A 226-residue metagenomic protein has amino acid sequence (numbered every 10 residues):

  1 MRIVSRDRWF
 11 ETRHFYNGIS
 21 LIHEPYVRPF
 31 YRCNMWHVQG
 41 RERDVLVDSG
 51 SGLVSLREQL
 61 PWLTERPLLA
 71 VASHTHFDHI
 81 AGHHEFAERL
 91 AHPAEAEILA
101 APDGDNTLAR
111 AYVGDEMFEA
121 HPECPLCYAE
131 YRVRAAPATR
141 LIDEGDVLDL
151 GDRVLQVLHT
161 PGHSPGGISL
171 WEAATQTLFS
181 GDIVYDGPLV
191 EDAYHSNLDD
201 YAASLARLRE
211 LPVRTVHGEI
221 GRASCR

Functional and structural regions predicted by a protein language model:
M1-R8: Basic/polar N-terminal segments that are highly enriched at the extreme N-terminus, encompassing both cleavable
R8-W62, S169-G181, Y185: Conserved beta-strand hairpin/beta-sheet module of binuclear metal-dependent hydrolase folds, prominently
Y16-H23, L126-Y131, G151-R153: Short Pro/Gly-enriched beta-strand edge/turn motifs at strand-loop
S20-I22, L69-V71, L90, R140-I142 (+3 more regions): Hydrophobic/aromatic beta-strand patches that form the interior of the parallel beta-sheet core in alpha/beta enzyme
L21, D78, A96-E97, G166 (+1 more regions): Active-site micro-motifs of SAM-dependent methyltransferase domains
E42, E65-P67, V213: A general structural motif
D44-L46, S51-G52, V133, P137-R140 (+2 more regions): Metallo-beta-lactamase
S51-L148: Active-site HxH/HxHxD metal-binding segment of metal-dependent hydrolases
